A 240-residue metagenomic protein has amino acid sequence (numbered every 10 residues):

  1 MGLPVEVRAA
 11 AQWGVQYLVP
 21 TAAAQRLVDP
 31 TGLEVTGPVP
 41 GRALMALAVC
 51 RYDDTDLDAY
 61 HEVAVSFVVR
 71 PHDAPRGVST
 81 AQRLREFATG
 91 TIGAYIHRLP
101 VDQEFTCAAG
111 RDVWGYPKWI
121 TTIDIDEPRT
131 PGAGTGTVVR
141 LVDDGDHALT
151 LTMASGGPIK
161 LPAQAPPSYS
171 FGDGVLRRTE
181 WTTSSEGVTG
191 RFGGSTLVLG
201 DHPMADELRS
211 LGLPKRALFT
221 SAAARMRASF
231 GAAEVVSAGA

Functional and structural regions predicted by a protein language model:
M1-Y60, H72, F87, M204 (+3 more regions): N-terminal domain-onset segments
V7-G14, L33-K160: Structured soluble/peripheral alpha/beta segments that form catalytic or ligand/cofactor-binding pockets
H97-A240: Interaction-surface and assembly-scaffold signal
